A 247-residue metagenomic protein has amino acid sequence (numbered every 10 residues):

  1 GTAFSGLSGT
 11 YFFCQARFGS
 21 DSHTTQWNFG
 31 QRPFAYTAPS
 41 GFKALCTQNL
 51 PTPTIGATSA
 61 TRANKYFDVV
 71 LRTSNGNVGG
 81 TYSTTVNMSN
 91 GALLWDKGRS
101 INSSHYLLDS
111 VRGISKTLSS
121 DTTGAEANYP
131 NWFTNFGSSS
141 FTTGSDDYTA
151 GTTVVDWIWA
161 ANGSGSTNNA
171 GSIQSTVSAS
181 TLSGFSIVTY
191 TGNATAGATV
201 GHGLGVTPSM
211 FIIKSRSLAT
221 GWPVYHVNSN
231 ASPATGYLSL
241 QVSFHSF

Functional and structural regions predicted by a protein language model:
T2-F247: Surface-exposed molecular-recognition determinants
